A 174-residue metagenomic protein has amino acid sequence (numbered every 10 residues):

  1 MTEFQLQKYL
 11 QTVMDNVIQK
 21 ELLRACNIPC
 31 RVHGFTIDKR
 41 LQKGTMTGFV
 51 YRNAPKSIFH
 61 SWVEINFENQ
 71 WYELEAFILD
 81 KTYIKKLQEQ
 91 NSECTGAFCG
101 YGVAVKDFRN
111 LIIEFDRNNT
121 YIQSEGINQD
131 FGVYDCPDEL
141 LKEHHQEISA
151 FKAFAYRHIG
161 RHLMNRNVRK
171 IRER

Functional and structural regions predicted by a protein language model:
M1-I58: Active-site neighborhood of thiol-dependent amide/isopeptide-bond enzymes
I37-R174: His-Asp-centered catalytic microenvironments across diverse enzyme cores, prominently the transglutaminase-like
